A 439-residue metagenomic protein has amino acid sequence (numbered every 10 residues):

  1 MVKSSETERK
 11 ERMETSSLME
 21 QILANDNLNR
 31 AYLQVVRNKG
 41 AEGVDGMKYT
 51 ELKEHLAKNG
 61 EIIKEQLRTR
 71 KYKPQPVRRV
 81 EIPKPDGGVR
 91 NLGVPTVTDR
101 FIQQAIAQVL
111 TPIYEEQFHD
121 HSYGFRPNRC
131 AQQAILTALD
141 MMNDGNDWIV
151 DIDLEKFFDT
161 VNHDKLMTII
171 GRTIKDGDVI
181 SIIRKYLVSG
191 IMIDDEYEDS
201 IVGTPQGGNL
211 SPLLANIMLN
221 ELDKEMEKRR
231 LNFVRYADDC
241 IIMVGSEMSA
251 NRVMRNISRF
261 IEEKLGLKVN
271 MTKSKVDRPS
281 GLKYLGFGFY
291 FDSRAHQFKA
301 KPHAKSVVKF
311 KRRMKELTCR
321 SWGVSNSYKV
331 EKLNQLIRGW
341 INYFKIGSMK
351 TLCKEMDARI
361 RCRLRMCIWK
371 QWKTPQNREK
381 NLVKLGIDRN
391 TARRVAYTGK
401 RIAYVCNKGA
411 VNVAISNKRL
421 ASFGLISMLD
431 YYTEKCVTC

Functional and structural regions predicted by a protein language model:
M1-N29: Charged, compositionally biased N-terminal leader segments and the immediate start of the first structured element
V36, G40-D45, G386: Short, charged alpha-helical motifs in flexible N/C-terminal segments and linkers
E51-K73: Amphipathic alpha-helical blocks
Q66-E81, P85, D120-R129, Q133-K283: Conserved polymerase palm-domain catalytic core
L92-V109, E116: Hydrophobic alpha-helical hairpins/lids featuring a short glycine-rich hinge
V188, K264-K332, L336-R338: A conserved non-catalytic segment of reverse transcriptases and RNA-directed RNA polymerases corresponding to the late
K329-P375, E379, V383: Non-catalytic, peripheral interaction segments enriched in hydrophobic/basic residues
W372-C439: Extended C-terminal regions of large enzymes
